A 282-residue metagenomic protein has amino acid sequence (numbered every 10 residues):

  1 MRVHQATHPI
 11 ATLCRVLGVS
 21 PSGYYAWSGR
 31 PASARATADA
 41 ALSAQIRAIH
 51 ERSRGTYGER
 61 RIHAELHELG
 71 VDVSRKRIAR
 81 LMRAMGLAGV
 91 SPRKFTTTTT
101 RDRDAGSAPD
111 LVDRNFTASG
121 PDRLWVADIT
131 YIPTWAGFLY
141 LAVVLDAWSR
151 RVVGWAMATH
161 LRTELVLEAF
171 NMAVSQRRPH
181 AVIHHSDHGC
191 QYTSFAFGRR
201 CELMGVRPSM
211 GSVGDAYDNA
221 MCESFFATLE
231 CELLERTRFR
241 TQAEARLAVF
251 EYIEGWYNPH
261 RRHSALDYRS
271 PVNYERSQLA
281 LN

Functional and structural regions predicted by a protein language model:
M1-N282: Charged DNA-binding/catalytic regions of mobile-element recombinases
